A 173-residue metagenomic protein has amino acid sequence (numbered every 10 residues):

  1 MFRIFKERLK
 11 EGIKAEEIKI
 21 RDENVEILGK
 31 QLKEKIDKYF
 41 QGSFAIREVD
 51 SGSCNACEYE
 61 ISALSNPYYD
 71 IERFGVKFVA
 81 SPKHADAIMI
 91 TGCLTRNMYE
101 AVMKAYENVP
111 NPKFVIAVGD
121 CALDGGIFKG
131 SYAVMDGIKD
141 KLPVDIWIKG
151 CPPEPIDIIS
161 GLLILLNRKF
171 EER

Functional and structural regions predicted by a protein language model:
M1-G52, A63-R73, V79, N111-K113 (+3 more regions): Iron-sulfur (Fe-S) cluster-binding modules
V49-E58, P82-A85, A122-L123: Short connector loops at secondary-structure junctions
G52, C93-T95, C121, P153: Short glycine-rich anion-binding loops that position phosphate/pyrophosphate groups of nucleotides and phosphorylated
H84-A105: Mid-length scaffold segments of soluble, non-membrane domains
R96-M98, D124, I156: Short glycine-rich, flexible loops that bind phosphorylated cofactors or substrates
A101-I116: A short, gly/pro- and small-residue-rich
K113-D124, C151: Catalytic nucleophile loop
L123-K139: Glycine-rich, charge-decorated loop segments at or immediately adjacent to ligand/cofactor-binding or catalytic sites
